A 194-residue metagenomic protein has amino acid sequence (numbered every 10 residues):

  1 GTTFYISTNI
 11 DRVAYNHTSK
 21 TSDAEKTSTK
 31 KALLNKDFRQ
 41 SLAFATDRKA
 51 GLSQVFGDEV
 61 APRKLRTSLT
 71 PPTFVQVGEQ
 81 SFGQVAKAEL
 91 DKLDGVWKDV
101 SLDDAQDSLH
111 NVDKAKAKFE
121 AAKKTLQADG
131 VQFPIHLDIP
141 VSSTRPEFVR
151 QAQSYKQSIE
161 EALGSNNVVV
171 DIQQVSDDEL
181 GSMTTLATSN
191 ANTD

Functional and structural regions predicted by a protein language model:
G1, E161-D194: Periplasmic binding protein-like
G1-K20, K49, S53-F56, P62-K64: Extracellular/periplasmic solute-recognition and catalytic clefts
T3, Q132-H136, N192-T193: Active-site lining segments that contact anionic ligands and/or coordinate catalytic metals
T3-F4, Y15, T144-V149, D178-G181: Flexible loop/turn segments at secondary-structure boundaries
D11-V13, P140-T144, V175: Short strand-loop junctions, especially beta-strand C-caps/beta-turns that link beta-sheets to coils or alpha-helices
V13-F38: Short helix-loop capping/hinge motifs at secondary-structure junctions, enriched in acidic/polar residues
T29-A162, N167-V169: Append "and occasionally in soluble cytosolic enzymes with long acidic Gly/Pro-rich linkers
